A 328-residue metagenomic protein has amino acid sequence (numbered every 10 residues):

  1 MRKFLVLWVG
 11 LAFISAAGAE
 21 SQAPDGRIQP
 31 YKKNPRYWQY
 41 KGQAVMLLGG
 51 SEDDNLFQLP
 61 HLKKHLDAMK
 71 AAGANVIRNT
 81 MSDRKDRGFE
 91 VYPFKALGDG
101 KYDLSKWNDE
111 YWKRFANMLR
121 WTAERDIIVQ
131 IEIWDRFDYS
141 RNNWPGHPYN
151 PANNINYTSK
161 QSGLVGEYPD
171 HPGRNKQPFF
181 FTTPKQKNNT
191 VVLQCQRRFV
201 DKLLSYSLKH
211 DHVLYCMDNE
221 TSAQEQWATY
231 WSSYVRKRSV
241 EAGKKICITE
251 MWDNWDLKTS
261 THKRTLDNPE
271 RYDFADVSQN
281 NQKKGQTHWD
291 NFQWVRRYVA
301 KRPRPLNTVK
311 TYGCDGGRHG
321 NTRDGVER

Functional and structural regions predicted by a protein language model:
M1-F4: Positively charged n-region of N-terminal signal peptides that target proteins for export
V6-L7, V200, C314: Short amphipathic alpha-helical "recognition" segments used for binding
V6-S15: Bacterial N-terminal signal peptides
A16-S21: Boundary at the C-terminal end of the N-terminal hydrophobic targeting segment
D25, K32-Y272: Active-site mouth of glycoside hydrolases
T265-R328: Catalytic-core region of carbohydrate-active enzymes that cleave or remodel glycosidic bonds
